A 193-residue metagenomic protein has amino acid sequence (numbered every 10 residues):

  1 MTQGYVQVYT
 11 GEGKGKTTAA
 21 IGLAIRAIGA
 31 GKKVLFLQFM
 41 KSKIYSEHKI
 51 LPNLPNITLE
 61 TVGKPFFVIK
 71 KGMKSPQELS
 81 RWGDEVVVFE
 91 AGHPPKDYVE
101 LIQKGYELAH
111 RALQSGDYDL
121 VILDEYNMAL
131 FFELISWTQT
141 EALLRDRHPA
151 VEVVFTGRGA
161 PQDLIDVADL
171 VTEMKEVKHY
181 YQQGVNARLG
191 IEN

Functional and structural regions predicted by a protein language model:
T2-R111: Conserved P-loop
V87-K96, L101-D117, Y126-N193: Replace "adjacent to P-loop NTPase cores in ATP/GTP-dependent enzymes" with "adjacent to NTP-binding cores
